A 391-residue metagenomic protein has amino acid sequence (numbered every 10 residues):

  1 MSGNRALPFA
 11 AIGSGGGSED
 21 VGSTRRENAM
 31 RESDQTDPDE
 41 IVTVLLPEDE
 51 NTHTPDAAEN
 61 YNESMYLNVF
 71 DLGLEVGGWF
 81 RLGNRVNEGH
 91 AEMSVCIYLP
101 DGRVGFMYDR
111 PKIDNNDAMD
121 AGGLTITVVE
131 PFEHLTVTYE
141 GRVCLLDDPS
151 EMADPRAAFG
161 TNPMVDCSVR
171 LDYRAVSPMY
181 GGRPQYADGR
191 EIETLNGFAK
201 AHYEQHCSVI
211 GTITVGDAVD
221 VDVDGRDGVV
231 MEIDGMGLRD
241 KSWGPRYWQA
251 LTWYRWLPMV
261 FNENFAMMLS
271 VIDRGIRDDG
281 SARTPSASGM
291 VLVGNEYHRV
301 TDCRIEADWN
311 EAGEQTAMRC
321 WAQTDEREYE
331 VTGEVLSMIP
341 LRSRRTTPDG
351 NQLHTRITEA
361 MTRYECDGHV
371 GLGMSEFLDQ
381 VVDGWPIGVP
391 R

Functional and structural regions predicted by a protein language model:
G17-A29: Short, Lys/Arg-enriched N-terminal segments with co-localized hydrophobic residues within the first ~10-30 amino acids
R26-R391: Structured soluble/peripheral alpha/beta segments that form catalytic or ligand/cofactor-binding pockets
